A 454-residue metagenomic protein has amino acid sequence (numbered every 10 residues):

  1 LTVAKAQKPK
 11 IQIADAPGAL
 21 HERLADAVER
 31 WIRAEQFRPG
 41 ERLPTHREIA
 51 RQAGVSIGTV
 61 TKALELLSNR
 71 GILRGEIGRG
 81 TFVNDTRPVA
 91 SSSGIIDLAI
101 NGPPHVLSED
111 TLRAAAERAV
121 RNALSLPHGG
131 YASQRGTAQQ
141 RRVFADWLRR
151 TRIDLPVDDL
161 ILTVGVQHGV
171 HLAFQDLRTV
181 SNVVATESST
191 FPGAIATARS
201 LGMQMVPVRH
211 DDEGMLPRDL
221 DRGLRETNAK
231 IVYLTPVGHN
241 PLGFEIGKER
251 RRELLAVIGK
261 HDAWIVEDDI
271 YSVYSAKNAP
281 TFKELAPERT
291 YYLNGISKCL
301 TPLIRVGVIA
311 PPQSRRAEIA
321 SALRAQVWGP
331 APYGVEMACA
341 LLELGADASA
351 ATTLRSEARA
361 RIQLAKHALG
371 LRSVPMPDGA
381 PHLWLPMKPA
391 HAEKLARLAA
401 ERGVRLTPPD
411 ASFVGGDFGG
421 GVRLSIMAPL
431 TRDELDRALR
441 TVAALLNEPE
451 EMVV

Functional and structural regions predicted by a protein language model:
L1-S133, R142, A320, R324-A331 (+8 more regions): N-terminal basic, amphipathic alpha-helical segments
R74-G75, L155, L406-T407: Short beta-strand "wing" residues that participate in macromolecule-binding interfaces
G78, P156-V157, M376-H382: Short Gly/Ser/Thr- and Asp/Glu-enriched loop/turn motifs at secondary-structure junctions
P127-H261, S272-Y291, P449-M452: Conserved core of the PLP fold type I
T186, P207, E267, A338 (+1 more regions): Hydrophobic residues in well-ordered beta-strands that form the structural core
Y292-M376: PLP-dependent aminotransferase class I/II
A411-G416: AMP-binding (ANL) adenylation modules
